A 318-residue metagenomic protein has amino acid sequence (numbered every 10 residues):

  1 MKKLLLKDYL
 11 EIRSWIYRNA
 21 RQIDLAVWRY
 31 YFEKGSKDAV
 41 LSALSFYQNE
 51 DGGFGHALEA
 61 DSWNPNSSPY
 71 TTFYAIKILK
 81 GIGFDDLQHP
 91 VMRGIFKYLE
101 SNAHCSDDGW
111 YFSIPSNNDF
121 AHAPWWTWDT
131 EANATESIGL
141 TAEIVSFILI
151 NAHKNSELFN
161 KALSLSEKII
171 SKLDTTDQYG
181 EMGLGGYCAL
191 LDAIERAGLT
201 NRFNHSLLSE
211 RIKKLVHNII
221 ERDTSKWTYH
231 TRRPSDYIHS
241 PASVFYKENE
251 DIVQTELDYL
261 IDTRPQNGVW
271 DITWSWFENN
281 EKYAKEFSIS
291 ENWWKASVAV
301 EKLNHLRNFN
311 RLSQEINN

Functional and structural regions predicted by a protein language model:
M1-N318: Preference for long, amphipathic alpha-helical scaffolds in soluble/luminal domains and all-alpha bundles
